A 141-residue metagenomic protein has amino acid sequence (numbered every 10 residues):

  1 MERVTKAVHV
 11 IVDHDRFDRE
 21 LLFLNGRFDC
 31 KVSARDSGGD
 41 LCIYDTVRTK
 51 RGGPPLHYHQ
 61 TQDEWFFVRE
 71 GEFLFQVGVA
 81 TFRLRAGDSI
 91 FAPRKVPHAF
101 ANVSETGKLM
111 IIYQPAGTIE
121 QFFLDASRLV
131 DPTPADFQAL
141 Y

Functional and structural regions predicted by a protein language model:
M1-L41, P132-Y141: A short, N-terminal "cap"/entry segment at the start of jelly-roll beta-barrel domains of the cupin/DSBH fold
I11-H14, W65, E72, V79-P97: Short acidic-glycine-tyrosine-enriched beta hairpin
G26-S33, Y44-H59: Conserved short histidine dyad/triad with adjacent acidic residue
R35, G52, Q60, E72-F73 (+1 more regions): Hydrophobic small-molecule pocket/channel-lining residues, especially in calycin-type beta-barrels
S37, A86, R94-E120: Ligand-binding loop in jelly-roll beta-barrel domains
D40, T46, L56-H59, D63-V68 (+2 more regions): His/acidic/aromatic-lined binding-pocket segments of jelly-roll/cupin-type domains and related regulatory beta-sandwich
Q60, V77, N102-S104: A generic beta-sheet turn/junction motif
E105-Y141: A contiguous, mid-protein "functional segment" used to position or interact with cofactors/ions or partner subunits
